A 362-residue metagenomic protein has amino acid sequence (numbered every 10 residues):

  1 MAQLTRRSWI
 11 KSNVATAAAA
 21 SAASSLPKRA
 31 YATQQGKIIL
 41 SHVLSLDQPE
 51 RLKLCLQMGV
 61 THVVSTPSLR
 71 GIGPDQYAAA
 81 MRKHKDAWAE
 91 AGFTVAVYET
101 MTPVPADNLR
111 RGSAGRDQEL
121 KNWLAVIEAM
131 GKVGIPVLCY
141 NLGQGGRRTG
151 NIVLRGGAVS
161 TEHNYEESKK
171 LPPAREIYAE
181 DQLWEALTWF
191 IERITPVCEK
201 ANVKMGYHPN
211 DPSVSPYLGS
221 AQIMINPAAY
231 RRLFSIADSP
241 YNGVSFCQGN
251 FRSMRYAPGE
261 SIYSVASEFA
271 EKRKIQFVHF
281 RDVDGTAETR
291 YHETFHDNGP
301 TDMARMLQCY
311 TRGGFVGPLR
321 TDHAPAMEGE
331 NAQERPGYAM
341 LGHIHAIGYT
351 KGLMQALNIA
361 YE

Functional and structural regions predicted by a protein language model:
A2-S24, L109, G134-P136, E192 (+3 more regions): Histidine-acidic metal/acid-base catalytic patches
A23-S45, K53-L56, H62: C-terminal segment of N-terminal export signals and the immediately downstream linker at the start of the mature
I38-H42, H62-S65, V95-E99, L138-Y140 (+4 more regions): Hydrophobic faces of well-ordered beta-strands that scaffold small-molecule active sites in alpha/beta enzyme cores
V43-D47, T66-R70, T100-P103, L142-G145 (+4 more regions): Active-site beta-loop-alpha junctions enriched in small/polar residues
S45-C55, E119-I127, S261-E268: Short, acidic/polar
Q48-P49, P74, A78-R82, L124 (+3 more regions): Structural motif corresponding to alpha-helix initiation and N-cap regions
T66-T188, E192, E199-K200, N250 (+1 more regions): Structural motif corresponding to the early beta-alpha repeats
E167-L183, P209-G219, S253, E330-Q333: Active-site-proximal beta-alpha loop/turn segments in soluble metabolic enzymes
